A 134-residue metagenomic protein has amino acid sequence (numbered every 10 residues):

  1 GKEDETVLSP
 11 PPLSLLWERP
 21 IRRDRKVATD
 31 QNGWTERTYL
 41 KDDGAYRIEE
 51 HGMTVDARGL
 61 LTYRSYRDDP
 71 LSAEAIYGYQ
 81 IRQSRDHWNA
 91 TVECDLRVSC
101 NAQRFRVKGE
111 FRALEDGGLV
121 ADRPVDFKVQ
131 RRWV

Functional and structural regions predicted by a protein language model:
G1-V134: Glycine/threonine-rich phosphate-binding loop and adjacent beta-strand/alpha-helix elements that clamp
